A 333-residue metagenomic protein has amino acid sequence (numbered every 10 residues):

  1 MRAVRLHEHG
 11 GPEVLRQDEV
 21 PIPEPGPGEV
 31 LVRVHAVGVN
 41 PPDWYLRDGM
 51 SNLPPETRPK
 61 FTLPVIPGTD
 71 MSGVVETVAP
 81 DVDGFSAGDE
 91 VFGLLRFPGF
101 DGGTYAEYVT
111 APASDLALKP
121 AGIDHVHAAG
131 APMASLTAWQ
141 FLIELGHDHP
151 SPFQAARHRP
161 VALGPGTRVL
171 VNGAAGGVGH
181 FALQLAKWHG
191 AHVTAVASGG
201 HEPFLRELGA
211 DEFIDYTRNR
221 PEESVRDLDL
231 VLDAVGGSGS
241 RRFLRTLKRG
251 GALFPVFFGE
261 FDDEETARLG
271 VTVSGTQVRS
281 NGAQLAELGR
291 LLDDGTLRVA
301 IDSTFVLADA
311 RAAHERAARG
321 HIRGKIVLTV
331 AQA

Functional and structural regions predicted by a protein language model:
P21-G38, S51-F97: Glycine-rich beta-strand-centered segment in the early N-terminal region that forms part of a ligand/cofactor-binding
P80-D81, G99, V193-F204, G237-S240: Short glycine/proline-centered loop/turn elements that form peptide/ligand docking sites
P98-A113: A structural motif shared across PLP-dependent enzymes of the aminotransferase-like
A128-D215: Mid-domain Rossmann-like dinucleotide-binding core that forms the NAD(H)/NADP(H) cofactor-binding site
E223-L230: A short acidic, Gly/Pro-enriched loop at the edge of an enzyme's catalytic core that lines a small-molecule cofactor
A234-A300, T329-A333: Glycine-rich phosphate-binding loop and adjacent beta-alpha segment of Rossmann(oid) nucleotide-cofactor-binding
